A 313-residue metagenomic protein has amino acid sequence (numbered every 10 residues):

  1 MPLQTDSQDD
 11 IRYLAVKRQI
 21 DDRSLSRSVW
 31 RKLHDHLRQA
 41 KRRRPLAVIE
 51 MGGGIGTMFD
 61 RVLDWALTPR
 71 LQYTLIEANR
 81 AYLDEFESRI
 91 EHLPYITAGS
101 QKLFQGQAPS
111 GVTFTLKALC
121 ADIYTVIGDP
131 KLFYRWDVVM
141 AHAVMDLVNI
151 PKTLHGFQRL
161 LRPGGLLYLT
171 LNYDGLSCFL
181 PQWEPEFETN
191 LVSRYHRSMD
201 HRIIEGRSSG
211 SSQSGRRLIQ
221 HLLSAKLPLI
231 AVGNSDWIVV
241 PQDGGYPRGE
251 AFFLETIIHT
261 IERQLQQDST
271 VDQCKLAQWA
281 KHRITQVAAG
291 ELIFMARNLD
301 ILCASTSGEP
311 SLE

Functional and structural regions predicted by a protein language model:
P2-P45, I55: Class I SAM-dependent methyltransferase Rossmann-like catalytic core, especially the SAM/SAH-binding loop
G56-D60: Glycine-rich SAM-binding Motif I of class I
V62-V126: Class I SAM-dependent methyltransferase SAM/SAH-binding core
G128-V138: A short acidic, Gly/Pro-enriched loop at the edge of an enzyme's catalytic core that lines a small-molecule cofactor
W136-P151: A short SAM/SAH-binding and catalytic strip from SAM-dependent methyltransferases
K152-L166: A short glycine-rich, Lys/Arg-flanked "PGG" loop and its adjoining helix->strand segment in the class I
L167-P241: Conserved catalytic/acceptor-binding region of the Class I
V232-V287: C-terminal helical/coil "lid" or tail adjacent to the Rossmann-like core of SAM-dependent
